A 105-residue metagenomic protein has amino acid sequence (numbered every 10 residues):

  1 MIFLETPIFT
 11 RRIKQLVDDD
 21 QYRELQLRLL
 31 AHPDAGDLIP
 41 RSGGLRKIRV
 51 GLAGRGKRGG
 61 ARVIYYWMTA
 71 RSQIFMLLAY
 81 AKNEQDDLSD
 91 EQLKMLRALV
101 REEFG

Functional and structural regions predicted by a protein language model:
M1-D20: Arg/Lys-rich, positively charged N-terminal/basic patches that mediate binding to nucleic acids
I13, L25-Q26: Short Gly/aromatic-enriched secondary-structure transition segments
D19-Y22, R58, L93: Amphipathic alpha-helical transducer elements in NTP-driven molecular machines
L27-K57: A short, surface-exposed loop/turn module that caps and links secondary-structure elements
G59-V63: Short, surface-exposed coil-to-beta transition loops
W67-G105: Enriched for short, Lys/Arg-rich terminal
